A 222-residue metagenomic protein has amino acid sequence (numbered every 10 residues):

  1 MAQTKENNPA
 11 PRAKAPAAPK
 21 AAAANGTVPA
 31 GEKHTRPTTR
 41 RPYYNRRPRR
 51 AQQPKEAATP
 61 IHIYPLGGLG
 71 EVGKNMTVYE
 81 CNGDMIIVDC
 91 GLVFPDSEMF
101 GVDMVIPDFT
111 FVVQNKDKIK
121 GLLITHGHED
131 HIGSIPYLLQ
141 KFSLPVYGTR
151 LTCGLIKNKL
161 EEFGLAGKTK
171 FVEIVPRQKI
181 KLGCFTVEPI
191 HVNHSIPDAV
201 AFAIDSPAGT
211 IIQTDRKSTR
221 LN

Functional and structural regions predicted by a protein language model:
M1-K55: Intrinsically disordered, low-complexity RNA-associated tracts
P42-L123, H128-R220: His/Asp/Glu-rich metal-coordinating catalytic cores of metallo-dependent phosphodiesterases/hydrolases acting on
